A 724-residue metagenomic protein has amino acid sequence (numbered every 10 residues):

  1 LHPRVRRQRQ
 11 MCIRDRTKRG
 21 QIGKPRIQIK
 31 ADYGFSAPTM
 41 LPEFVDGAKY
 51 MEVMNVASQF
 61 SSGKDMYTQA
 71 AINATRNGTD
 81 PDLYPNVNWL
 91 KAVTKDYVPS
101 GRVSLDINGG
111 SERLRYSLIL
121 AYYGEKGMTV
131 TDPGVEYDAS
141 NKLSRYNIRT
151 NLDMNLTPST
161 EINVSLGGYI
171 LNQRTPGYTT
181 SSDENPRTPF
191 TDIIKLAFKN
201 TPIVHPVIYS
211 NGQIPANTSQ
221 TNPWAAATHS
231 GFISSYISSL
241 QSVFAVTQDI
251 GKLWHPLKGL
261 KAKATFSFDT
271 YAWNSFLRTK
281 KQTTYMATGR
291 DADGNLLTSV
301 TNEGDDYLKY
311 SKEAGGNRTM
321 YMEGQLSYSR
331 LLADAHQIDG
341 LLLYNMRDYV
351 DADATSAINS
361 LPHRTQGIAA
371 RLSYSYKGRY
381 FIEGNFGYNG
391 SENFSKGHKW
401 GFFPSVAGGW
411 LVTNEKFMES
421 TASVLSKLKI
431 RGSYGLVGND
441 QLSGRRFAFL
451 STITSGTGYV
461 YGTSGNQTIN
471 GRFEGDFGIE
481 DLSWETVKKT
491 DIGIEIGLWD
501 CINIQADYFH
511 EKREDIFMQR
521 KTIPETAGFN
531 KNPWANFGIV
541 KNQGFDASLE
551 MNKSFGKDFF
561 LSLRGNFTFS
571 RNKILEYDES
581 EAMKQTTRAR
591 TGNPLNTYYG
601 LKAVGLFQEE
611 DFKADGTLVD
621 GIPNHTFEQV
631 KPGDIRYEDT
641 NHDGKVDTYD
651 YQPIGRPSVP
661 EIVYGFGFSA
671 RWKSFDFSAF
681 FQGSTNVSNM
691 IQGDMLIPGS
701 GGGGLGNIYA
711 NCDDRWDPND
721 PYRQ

Functional and structural regions predicted by a protein language model:
H2-R9, I13: Single conserved hydrophobic/aromatic residue that forms the stacking wall/gate of nucleotide- or nucleobase-binding
R14-D15, F244: Non-catalytic regulatory/gating segments with a bias toward low-complexity or hydrophobic composition
K24-K49, N77-D106, L120, M128 (+1 more regions): Short strand-turn segments of transmembrane beta-barrel domains in outer membranes, especially the first one or two
Q28-T79, Y178-T179, N185, S554-S658 (+2 more regions): Conserved small-residue
A70-N108, S117-A121, P206-G251, G340 (+5 more regions): Outer-membrane beta-barrel transmembrane strand signature
K91-Q173: Transmembrane beta-barrel wall of Gram-negative outer-membrane proteins
R115, Y380, W672-Q692, G699: Glycine-rich phosphate/pyrophosphate-binding loops and their adjacent beta-strand/loop elements at enzyme active sites
N151-S159, S165-I170, T179, T191-A197 (+2 more regions): Extracellular/periplasmic, surface-exposed regions of secreted and cell-surface proteins
